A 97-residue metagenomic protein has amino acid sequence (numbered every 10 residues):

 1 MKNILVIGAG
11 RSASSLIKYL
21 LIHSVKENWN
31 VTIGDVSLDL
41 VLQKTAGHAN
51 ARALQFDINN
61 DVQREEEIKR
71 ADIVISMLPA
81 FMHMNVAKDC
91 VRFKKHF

Functional and structural regions predicted by a protein language model:
I4-R11: Conserved N-terminal Rossmann-fold NAD(P)-binding element of oxidoreductases
S12-L16: Hydrophobic/small residue at the entry helix of a nucleotide-binding pocket
W29-T32: Conserved beta-strand positions in the Rossmann-like core of class I SAM-dependent methyltransferases
V36-L40: Helix N-cap at the beta1-alpha1 junction of Rossmann-like dinucleotide-binding domains, i.e., the first residues
Q43-A51: Short, conserved SAM-binding/catalytic segment of Class I S-adenosyl-L-methionine-dependent methyltransferases
Q55-I73, M82: Conserved Rossmann-fold cofactor-binding substructure of NAD(P)-dependent oxidoreductases
I73-C90: Beta-loop-alpha module in the N-terminal Rossmann-like domain of NAD(P)-dependent dehydrogenases, especially those
D89-F97: ADP-ribose/adenylate-binding Rossmann-like module
